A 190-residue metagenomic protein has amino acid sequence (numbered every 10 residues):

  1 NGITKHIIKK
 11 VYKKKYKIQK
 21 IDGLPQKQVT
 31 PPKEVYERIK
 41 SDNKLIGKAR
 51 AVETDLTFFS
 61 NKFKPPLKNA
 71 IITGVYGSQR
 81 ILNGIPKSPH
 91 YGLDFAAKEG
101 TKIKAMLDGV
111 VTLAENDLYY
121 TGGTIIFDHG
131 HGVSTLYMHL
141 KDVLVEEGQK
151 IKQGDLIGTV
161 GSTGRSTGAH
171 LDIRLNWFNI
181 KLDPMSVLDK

Functional and structural regions predicted by a protein language model:
N1-Y76: Non-catalytic extracellular/periplasmic "stalk" and linker regions immediately N-terminal to catalytic or recognition
P65-K190: Catalytic cores of peptidoglycan-degrading enzymes
